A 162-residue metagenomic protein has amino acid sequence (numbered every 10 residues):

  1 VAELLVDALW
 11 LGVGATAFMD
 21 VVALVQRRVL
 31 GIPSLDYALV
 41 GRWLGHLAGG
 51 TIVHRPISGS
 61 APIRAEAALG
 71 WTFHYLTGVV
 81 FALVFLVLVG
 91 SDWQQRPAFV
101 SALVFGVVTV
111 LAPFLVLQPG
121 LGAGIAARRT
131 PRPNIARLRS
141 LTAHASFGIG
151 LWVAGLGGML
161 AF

Functional and structural regions predicted by a protein language model:
V1-F162: Juxtamembrane/disordered regions of integral membrane proteins
